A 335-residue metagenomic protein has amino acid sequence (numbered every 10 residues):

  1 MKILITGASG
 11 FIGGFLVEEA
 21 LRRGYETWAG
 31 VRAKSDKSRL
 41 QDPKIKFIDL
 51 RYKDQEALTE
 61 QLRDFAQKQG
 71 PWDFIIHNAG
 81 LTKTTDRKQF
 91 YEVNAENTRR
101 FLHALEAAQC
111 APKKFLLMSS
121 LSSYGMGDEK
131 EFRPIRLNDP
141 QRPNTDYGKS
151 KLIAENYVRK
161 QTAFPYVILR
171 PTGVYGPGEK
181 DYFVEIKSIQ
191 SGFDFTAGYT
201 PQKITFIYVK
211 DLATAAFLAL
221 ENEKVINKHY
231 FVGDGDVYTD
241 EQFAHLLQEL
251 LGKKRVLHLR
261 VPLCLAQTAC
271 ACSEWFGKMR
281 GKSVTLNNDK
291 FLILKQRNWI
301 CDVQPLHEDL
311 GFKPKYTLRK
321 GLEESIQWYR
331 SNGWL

Functional and structural regions predicted by a protein language model:
I3-R23: N-terminal Rossmann NAD(P)H-binding glycine-rich loop of SDR-like oxidoreductase domains
L50-R100, Y124-M126: NAD(P)H-binding glycine-rich loop region in Rossmannoid oxidoreductase-like domains and their noncatalytic homologs
H77, R99-D146: Conserved Rossmann-fold NAD(P)-dependent oxidoreductase catalytic core, especially the SDR/UDP-sugar
D128-G173, D194-G198: Catalytic helix-loop patch of NAD(P)-dependent Rossmann-fold dehydrogenases
K149, I153, E179-V184, G198-L220 (+2 more regions): Substrate-positioning beta->alpha
V209, H245, A269-K313: Conserved C-terminal active-site "lid" loop/helix of NAD(P)H-dependent oxidoreductases that clamps the redox cofactor
N222-L286, R319, E323-E324: Mid/C-terminal beta-alpha module of Rossmann-like enzyme folds, strongest in SDR-family dehydrogenases/epimerases
C301-D309, K313-L335: Amphipathic terminal alpha-helices
